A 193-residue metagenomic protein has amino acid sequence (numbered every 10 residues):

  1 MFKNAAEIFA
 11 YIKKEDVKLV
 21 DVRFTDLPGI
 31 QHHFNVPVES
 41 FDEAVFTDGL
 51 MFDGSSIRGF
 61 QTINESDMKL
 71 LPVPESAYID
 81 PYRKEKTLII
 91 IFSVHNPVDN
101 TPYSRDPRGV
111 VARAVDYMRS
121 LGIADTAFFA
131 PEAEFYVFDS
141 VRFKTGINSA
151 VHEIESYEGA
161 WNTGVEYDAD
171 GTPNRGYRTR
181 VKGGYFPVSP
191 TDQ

Functional and structural regions predicted by a protein language model:
M1-Q193: Glycine-rich, acidic/polar active-site loops that bind/position phosphate-bearing ligands
